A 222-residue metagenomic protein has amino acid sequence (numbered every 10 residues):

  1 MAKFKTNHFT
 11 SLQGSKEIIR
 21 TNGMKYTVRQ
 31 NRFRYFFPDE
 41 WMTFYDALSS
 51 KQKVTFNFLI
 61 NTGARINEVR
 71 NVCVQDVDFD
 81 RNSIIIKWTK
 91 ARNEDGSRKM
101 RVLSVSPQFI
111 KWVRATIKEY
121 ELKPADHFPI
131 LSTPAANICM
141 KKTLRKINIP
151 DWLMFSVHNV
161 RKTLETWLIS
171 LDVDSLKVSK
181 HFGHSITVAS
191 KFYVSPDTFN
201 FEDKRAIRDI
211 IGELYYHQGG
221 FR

Functional and structural regions predicted by a protein language model:
A2, L59-R81, L176: Short, charged phosphate-coordinating catalytic segments
A2-T21, R208-R222: C-terminal secondary-structure termini that scaffold catalytic or DNA-interacting sites
M24-I66: Basic, Lys/Arg- and aromatic-enriched nucleic-acid-binding interface segment
P38, N71-W112: Conserved tyrosine-mediated DNA breakage-rejoining catalytic core shared by Y-recombinases
D46, E121-D126, I138-K180, T187: Short, basic (Lys/Arg/His-rich) helix/loop patches that form interaction surfaces in the mid-to-C-terminal regions
D76-F79, V173-V194, F221: Short, polar N-cap/turn motifs at the start of nucleic acid-interacting alpha helices
K90-R92, F182-I207: Catalytic-site neighborhood detector that most strongly recognizes the C-terminal catalytic loop/helix of tyrosine
R92-A115, L122-K142: C-terminal catalytic core of Y-nucleophile DNA break-rejoin enzymes
